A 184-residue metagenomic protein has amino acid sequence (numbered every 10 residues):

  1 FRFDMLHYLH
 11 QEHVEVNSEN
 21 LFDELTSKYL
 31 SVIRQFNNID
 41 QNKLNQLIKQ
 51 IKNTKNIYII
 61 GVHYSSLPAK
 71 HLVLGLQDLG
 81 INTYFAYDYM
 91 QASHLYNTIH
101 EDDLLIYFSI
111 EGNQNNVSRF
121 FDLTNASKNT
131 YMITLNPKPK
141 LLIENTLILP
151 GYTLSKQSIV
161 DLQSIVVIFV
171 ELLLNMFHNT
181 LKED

Functional and structural regions predicted by a protein language model:
F1-N45: HTH-adjacent hinge/linker in prokaryotic transcriptional regulators
L9, L21-L25, L47-K49, N97 (+1 more regions): Short amphipathic alpha-helical segments, especially helix-boundary/capping motifs
N42-T54: Glycine-rich phosphate/diphosphate-binding loops that line cofactor/substrate pockets in enzymes
K52-K182: Glycine-rich phosphate-binding loops that contact phosphosugars or nucleotide phosphates
